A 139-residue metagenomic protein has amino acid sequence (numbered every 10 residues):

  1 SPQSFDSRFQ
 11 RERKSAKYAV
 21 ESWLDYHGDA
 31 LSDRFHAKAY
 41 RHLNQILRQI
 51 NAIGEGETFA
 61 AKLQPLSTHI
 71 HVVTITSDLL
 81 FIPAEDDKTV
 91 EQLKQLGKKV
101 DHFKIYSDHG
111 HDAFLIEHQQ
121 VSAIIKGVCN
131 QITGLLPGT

Functional and structural regions predicted by a protein language model:
S1-H71, L80: Alpha/beta-hydrolase
D29, I75, G110: Generic anion/oxyanion-binding catalytic loop in active/binding sites
H36-A39, E85, V121: General structural feature for long, well-ordered alpha-helical segments within catalytic domains of soluble enzymes
N44, T74-S77, K104-S107: Active-site proximal loops enriched in glycine and acidic residues that flank catalytic Cys/His/Asp and coordinate
Q49-N51, L79-P83, H109-A113: Flexible loop/turn segments at secondary-structure boundaries
F59-V72, T76-D101: Conserved loop-alpha-helix segment in the C-terminal half of the alpha/beta-hydrolase fold that carries the catalytic
D87-T139: Catalytic active-site module of serine/aspartate enzymes centered on a nucleophile-bearing elbow/loop
